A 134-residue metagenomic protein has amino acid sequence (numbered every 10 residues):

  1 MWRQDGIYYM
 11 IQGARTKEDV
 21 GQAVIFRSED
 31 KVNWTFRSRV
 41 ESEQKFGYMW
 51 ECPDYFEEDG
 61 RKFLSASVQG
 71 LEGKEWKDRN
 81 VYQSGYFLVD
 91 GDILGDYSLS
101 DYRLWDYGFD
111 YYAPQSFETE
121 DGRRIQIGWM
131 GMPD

Functional and structural regions predicted by a protein language model:
M1-D134: Carbohydrate-active catalytic/glycan-binding domains of CAZyme proteins, especially the secreted or lumenal ectodomains
